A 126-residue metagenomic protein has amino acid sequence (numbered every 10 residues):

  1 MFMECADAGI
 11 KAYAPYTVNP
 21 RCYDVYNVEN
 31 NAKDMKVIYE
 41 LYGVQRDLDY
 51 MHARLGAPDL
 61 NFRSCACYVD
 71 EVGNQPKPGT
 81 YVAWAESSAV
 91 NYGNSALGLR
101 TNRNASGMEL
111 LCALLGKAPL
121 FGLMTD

Functional and structural regions predicted by a protein language model:
M1-D126: Non-transmembrane, aqueous-exposed alpha-helical and coiled segments at domain scale
